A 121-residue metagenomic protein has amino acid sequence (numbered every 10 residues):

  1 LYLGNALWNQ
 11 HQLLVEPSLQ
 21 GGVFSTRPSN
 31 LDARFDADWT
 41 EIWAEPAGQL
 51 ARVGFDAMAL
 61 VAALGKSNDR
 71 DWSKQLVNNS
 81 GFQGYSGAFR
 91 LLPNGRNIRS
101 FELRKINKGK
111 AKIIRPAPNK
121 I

Functional and structural regions predicted by a protein language model:
L1-I121: Extracytosolic ligand-binding ectodomains
